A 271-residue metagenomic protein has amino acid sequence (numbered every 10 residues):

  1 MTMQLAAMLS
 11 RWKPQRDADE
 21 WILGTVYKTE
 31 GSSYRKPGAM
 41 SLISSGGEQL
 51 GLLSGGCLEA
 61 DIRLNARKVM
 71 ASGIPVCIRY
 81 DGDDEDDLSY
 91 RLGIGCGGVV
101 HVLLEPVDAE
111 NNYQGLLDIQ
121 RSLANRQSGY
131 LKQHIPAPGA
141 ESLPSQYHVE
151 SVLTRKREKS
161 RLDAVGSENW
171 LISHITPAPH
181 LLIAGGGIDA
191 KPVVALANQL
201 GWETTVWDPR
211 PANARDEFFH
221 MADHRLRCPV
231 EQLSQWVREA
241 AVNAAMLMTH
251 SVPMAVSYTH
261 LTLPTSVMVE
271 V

Functional and structural regions predicted by a protein language model:
M1-P209, N213-D223, A240-A244: Segments forming oxygen-rich coordination pockets for charged ligands
T29, H250-P253: Short glycine-rich anion-binding loops that position phosphate/pyrophosphate groups of nucleotides and phosphorylated
H224-P229: Short acidic-hydrophobic, aromatic-tinged amphipathic segments that line or gate anion-handling sites
E231-A240: Short amphipathic alpha-helix with an adjacent loop that forms part of the alpha/beta core around
L247: Adenine-nucleotide phosphate-binding core of ATP-dependent small-molecule kinases
P253-M254, L261: Cytosolic regulatory regions of ion transport systems
T259-T265: Conserved small/polar residues in nucleotide/adenosyl-binding loops
